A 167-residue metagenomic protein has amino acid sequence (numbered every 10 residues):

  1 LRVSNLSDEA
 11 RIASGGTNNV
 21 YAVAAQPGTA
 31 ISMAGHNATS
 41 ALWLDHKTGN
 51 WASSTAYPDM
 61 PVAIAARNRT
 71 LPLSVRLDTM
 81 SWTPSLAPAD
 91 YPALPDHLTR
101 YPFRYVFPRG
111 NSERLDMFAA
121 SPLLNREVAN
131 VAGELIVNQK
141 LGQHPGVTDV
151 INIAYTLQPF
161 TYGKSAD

Functional and structural regions predicted by a protein language model:
L1-V147, T156-T161: His/Asp/Glu-rich, glycine-adjacent segments that coordinate divalent cations and/or stabilize oxyanion chemistry on
Y162-D167: Short acidic, glycine/proline-rich loop/turn micro-motifs
